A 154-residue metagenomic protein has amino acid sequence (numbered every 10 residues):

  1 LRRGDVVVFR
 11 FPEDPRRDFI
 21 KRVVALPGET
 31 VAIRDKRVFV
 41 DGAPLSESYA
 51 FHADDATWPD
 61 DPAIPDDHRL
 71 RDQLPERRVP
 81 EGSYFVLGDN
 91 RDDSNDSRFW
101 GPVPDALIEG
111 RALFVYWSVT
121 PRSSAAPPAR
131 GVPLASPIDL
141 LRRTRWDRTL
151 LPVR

Functional and structural regions predicted by a protein language model:
L1-R154: Soluble "head" domains of membrane/secretory-pathway proteins
